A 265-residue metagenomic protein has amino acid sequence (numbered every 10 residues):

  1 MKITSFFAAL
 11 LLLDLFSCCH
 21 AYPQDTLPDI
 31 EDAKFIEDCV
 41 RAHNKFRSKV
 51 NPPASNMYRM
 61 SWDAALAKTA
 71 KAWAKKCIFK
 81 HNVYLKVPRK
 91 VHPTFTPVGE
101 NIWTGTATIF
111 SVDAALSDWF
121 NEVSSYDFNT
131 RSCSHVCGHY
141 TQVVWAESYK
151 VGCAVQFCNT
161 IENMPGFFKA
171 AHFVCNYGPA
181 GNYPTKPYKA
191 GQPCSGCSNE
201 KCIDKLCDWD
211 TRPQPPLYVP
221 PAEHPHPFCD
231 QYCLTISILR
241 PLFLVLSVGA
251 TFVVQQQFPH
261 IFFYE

Functional and structural regions predicted by a protein language model:
K2-E265: Mature extracellular or exoplasmic CAP/SCP-family domains and secreted bioactive peptides
